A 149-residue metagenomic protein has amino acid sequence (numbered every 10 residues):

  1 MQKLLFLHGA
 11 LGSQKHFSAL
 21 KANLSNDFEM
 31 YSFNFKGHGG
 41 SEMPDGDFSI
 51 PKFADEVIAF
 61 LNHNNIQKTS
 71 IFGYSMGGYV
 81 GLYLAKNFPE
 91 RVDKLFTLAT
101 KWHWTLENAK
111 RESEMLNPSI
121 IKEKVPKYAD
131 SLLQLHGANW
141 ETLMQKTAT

Functional and structural regions predicted by a protein language model:
M1, N26, N65-K68, P89-E90: Active-site acidic short loop of glycosyltransferases
M1-G46: Conserved HGGG/HGGXW glycine-rich cap/lid loop of the alpha/beta-hydrolase fold
H8-A10, T69, G73-G78: Conserved alpha/beta-hydrolase "nucleophile elbow" surrounding the catalytic nucleophile
Y31-F33, Y74, L98: The conserved SAM/SAH-binding core of class I Rossmann-like methyltransferase domains, concentrating on the hydrophobic
N34, S70, D93-F96: Residue in the alpha/beta-hydrolase core beta-strand immediately N-terminal to the catalytic nucleophile
K52-T69: Conserved acidic catalytic loop of the alpha/beta-hydrolase fold
Y79-N87, V92-V125: Flexible "cap/lid" loop of the alpha/beta hydrolase fold
Q134-T149: Hydrophobic, aromatic-rich cap/lid helix
